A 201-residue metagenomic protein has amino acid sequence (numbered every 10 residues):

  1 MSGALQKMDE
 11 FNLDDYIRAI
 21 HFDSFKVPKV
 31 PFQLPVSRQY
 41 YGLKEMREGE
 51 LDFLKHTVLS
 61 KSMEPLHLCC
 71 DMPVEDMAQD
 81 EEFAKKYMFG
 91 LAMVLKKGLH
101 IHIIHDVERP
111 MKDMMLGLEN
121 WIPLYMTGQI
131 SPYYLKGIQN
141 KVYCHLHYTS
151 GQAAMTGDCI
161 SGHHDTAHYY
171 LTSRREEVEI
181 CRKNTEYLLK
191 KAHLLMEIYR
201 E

Functional and structural regions predicted by a protein language model:
S2-I103, Y187-E201: PLD-like (HKD) phosphodiesterase/transphosphatidyltransferase domain
A4, L54, L118-W121, C181 (+1 more regions): Generic structural signal of hydrophobic/aromatic residues within well-ordered alpha-helices of folded domains
L66-C69, H100-H105, Y133-Y134, H147 (+1 more regions): A structural signal for short, well-ordered beta-strand segments and their strand-loop junctions that often border
C70-K85, D106-M115, I138-N140, S161: Short acidic, S/G/P-rich loop/turn micro-motifs used as interaction or catalytic elements
I104-C144: HKD-type phospholipase D/PLD-like phosphodiesterase module
V107-D113, K141-S150, R175-E179, H193-R200: Noncatalytic linker/hinge segments flanking ATPase motor cores
Y134-V178: HKD (HxKxxxxD) catalytic microenvironment of the phospholipase D
S161-E201: Signature of lipid phosphatidyltransferase scaffolds
